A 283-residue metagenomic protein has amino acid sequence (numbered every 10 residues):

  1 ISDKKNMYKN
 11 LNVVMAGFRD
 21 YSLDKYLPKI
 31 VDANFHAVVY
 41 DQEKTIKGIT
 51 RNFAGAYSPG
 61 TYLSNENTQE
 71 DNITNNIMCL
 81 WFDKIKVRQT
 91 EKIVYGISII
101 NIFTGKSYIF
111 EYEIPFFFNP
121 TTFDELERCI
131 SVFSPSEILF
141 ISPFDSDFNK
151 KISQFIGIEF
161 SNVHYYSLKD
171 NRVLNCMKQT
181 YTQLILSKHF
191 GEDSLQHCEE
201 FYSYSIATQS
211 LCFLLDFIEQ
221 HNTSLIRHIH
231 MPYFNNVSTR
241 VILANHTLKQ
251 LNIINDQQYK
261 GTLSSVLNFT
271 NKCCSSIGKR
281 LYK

Functional and structural regions predicted by a protein language model:
I1-K283: Charged catalytic and DNA/RNA-contacting regions of genome-maintenance and nucleic-acid-processing enzymes
